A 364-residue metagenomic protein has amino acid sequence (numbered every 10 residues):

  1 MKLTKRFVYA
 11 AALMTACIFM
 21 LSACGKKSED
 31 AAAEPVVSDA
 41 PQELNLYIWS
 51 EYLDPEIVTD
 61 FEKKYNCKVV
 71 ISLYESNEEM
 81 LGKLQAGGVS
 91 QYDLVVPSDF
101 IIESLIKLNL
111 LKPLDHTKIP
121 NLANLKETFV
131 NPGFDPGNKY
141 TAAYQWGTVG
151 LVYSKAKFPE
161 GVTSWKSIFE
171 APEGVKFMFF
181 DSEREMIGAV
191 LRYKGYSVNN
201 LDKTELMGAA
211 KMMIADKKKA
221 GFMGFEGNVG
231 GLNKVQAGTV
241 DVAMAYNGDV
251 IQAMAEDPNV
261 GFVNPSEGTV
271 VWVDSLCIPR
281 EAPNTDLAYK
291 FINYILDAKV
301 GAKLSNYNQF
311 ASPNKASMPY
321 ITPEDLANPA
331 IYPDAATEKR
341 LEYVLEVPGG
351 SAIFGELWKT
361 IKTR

Functional and structural regions predicted by a protein language model:
C24-K26, A31-S104: Early extracytoplasmic/lumenal segment of secretory-pathway proteins
D54, E75, Q91-Q236: Extracytoplasmic ligand-binding site segments that recognize negatively charged/polar headgroups
I102-S104, Q236, V242-N259: A ligand-binding cleft/hinge motif common to bilobed small-molecule-binding domains
I106-P113, D135-N138, Q252-N264, L326-N328: Ligand-binding "clamshell"
G150-K157, L191-G195, V273-N284, I292-I295 (+1 more regions): A bilobed periplasmic-binding-protein/Venus flytrap-type ligand-binding module shared by bacterial periplasmic
M207-D216, E256-R280, L326: Periplasmic-binding protein-like
N233, A335-R364: Conserved C-terminal helix/tail region of periplasmic/extracytoplasmic solute-binding proteins
P279-K339: Mature extracytoplasmic/periplasmic domains
